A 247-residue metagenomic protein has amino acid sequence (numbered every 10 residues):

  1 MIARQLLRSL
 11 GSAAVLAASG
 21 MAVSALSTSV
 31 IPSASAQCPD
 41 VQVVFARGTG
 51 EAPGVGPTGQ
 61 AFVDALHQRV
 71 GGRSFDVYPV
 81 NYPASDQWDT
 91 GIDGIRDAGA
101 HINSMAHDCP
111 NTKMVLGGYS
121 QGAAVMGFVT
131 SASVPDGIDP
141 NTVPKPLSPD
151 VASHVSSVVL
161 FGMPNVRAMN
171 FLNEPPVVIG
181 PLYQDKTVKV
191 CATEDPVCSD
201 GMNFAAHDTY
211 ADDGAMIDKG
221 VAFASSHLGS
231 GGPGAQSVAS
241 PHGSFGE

Functional and structural regions predicted by a protein language model:
M1-A34: Secretory targeting and sorting signals
G11, A22, A61, I95 (+3 more regions): Hydrophobic alpha-helical segments
V15, S24, Q184, P233-V238 (+1 more regions): Intrinsically disordered, low-complexity, compositionally biased regions/tails
S35-Q37, L182: Short glycine/proline-enriched loop/turn "hinge" motifs that connect secondary-structure elements and lie
Q37-K113, V188-I217, V221, S226-F245: Active-site catalytic motif of lipid deacylating hydrolases and related acyltransferases
I95-L182: Serine-dependent carboxylesterase/thioesterase catalytic core of lipase-like alpha/beta-hydrolase/SGNH enzymes
P175-D195: Surface-exposed loop and adjacent secondary-structure segments within mature catalytic domains
